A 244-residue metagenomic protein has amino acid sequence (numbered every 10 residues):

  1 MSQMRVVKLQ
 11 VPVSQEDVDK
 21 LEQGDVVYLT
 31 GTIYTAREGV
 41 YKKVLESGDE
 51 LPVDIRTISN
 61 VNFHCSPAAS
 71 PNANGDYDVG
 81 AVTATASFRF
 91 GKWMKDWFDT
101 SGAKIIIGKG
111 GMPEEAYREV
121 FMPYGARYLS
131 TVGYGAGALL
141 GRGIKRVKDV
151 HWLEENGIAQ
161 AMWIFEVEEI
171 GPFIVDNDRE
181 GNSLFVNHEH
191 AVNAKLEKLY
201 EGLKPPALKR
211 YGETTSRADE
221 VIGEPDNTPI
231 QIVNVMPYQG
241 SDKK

Functional and structural regions predicted by a protein language model:
Q3-V13: Short, structured beta-strand/loop micro-motifs enriched in basic residues and often containing a Trp
K8, Y28, N62, I174-D176: Structured core elements
T35-G171, G223, N227-Y238: Feature captures the catalytic cores and cofactor-binding loops of soluble hydro-lyases/lyases that act on carboxylate
I174-T228, M236-G240: Active-site/ligand-binding-proximal alpha/beta "capping" segment
D242-K244: Short acidic DE-rich linear segments
